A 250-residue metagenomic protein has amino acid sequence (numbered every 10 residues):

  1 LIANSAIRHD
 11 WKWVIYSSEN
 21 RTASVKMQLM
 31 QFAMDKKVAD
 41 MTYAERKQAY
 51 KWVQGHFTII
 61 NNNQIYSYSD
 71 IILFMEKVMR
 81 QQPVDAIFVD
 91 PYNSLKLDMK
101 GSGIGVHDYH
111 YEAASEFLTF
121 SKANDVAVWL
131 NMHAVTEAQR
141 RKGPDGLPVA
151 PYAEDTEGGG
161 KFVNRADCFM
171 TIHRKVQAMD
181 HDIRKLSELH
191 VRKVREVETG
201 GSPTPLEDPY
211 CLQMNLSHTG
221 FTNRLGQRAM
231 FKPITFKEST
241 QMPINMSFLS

Functional and structural regions predicted by a protein language model:
L1-R8: Walker A/P-loop NTP-binding motif
A3, S115-L118: Short, hydrophobic alpha-helix immediately C-terminal to the catalytic nucleophile
H9-H107, E112: Conserved inter-motif catalytic segment of the P-loop NTP-binding fold
I15, F88-V89, V126-H133: Structural recognition of the conserved hydrophobic beta-strand(s) that form the central parallel beta-sheet of P-loop
E19, I59, D90, F117 (+2 more regions): Conserved RecA-like P-loop NTPase ATPase core
Y68-D85, G101, T119-N124, E137-S250: C-terminal regions of RecA-like/P-loop NTPase motor modules
S94, H133-T136: Signature of the SF2 helicase/ATPase Hel1-core->accessory helical subdomain module
H107-S115, Y152-D155: Charged helix-capping and loop-helix junction motifs
